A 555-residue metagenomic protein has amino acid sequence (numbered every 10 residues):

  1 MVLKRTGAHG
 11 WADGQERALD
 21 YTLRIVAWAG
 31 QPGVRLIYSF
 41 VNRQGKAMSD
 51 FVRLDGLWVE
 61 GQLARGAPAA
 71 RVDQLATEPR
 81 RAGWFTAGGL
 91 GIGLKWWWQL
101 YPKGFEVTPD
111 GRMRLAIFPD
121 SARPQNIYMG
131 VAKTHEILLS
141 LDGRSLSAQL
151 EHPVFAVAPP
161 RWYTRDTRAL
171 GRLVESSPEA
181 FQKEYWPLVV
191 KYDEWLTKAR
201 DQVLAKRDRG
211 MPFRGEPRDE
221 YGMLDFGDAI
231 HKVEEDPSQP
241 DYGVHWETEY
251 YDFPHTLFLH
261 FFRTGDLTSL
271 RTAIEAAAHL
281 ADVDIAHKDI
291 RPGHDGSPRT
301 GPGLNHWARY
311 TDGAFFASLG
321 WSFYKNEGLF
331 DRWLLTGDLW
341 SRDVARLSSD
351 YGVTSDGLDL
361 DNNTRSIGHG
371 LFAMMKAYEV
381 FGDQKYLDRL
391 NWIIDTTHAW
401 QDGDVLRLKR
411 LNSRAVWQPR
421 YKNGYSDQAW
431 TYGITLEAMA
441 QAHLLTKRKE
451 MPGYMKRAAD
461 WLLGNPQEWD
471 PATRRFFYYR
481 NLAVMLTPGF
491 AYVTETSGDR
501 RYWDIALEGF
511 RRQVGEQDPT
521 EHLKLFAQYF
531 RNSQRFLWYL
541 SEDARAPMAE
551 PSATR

Functional and structural regions predicted by a protein language model:
M1-R5: Short, hydrophobic/aromatic-rich segments at coil-to-beta transitions
H9-T22, V26-R555: Catalytic cores of extracellular degradative/oxidative enzymes
